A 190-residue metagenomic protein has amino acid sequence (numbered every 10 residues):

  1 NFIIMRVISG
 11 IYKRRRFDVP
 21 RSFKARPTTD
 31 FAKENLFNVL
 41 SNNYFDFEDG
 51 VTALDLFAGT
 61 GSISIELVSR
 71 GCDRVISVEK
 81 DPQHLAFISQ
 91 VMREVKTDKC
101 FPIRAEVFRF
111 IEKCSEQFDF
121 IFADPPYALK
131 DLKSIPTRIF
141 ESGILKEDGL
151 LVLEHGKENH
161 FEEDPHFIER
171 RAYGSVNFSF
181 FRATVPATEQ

Functional and structural regions predicted by a protein language model:
N1-Q190: Class I S-adenosyl-L-methionine-dependent methyltransferase catalytic core
